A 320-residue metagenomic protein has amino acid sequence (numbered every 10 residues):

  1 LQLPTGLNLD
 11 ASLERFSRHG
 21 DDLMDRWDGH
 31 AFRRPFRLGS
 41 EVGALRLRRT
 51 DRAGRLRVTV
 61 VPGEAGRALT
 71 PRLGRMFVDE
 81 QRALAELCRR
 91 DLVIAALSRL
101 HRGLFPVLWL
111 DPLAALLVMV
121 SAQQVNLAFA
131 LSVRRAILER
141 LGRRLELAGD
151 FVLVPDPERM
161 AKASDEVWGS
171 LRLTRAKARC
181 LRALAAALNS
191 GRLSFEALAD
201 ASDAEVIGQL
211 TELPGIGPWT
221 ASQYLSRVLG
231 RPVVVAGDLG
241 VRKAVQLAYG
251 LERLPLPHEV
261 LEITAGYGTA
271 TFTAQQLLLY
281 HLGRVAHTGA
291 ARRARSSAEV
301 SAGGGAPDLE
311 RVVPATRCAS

Functional and structural regions predicted by a protein language model:
L1-S320: HhH-family (HhH-GPD) DNA N-glycosylase catalytic core used in base-excision repair
